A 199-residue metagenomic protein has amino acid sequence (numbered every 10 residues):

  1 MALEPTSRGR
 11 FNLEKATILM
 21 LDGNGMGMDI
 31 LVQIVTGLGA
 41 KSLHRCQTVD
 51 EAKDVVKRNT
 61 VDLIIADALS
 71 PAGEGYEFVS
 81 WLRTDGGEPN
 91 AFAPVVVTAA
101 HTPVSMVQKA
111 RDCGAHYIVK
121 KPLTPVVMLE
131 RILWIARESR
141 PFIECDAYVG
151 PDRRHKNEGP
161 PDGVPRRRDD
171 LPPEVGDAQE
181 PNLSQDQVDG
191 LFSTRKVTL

Functional and structural regions predicted by a protein language model:
R8, E74-N90: Short amphipathic alpha-helix used as the core "switch/output" element in two-component signaling
F11, R137-L199: CheY-like receiver
F11-M26, L31-V35, R45, I64: Conserved acidic segment of CheY-like receiver
L19, P89-S105: A short, hydrophobic beta-strand element within the central beta-sheet of small alpha/beta folds
R45-L63, D67: Acidic, metal-coordinating helix/loop segments flanking the phosphotransfer/catalytic sites of two-component signaling
L63, H116-V119: Conserved phosphoryl-transfer motifs of two-component systems
E77, H101-Y117, I143, R154: Alpha4 helix (beta4-alpha4-beta5 surface) of REC/receiver domains from two-component response regulators
L123-I132, A136, R140, E144: C-terminal output helix
